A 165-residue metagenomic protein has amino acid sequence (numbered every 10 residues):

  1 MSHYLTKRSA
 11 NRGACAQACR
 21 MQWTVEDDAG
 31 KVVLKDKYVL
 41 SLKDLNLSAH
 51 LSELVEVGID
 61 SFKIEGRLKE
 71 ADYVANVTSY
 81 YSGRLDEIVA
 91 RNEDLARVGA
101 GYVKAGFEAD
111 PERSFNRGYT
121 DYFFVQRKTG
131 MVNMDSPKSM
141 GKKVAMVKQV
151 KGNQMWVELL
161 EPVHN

Functional and structural regions predicted by a protein language model:
M1-N165: Surface-exposed amphipathic alpha-helical tracts and adjacent flexible/coil segments at the periphery of soluble enzymes
